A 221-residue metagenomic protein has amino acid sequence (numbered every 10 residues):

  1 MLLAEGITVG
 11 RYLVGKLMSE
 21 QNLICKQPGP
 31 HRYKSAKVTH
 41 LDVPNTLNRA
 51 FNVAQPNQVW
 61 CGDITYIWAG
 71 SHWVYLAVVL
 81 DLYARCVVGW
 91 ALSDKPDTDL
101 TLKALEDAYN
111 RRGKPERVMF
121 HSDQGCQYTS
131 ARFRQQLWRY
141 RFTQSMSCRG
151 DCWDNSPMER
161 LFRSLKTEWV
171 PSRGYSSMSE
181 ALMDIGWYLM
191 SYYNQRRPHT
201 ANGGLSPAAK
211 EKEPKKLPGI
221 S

Functional and structural regions predicted by a protein language model:
M1-Q55, D151, S206-L217: Basic, flexible linker segments flanking DNA-binding modules in nucleic acid-interacting mobile-element proteins
A4-I7, F51-V53, A69-G70, Q124 (+2 more regions): Conserved, non-catalytic sequence blocks in retroelement Pol enzymes and Pol-derived host proteins
V14, M18, L47, D63 (+11 more regions): Mobile genetic element proteins and their domesticated derivatives, centered on retroelements and DNA transposons
A36-V38, S122-Q124, S130-F133, M146-K166 (+2 more regions): RNase H-like two-metal-ion nuclease catalytic core shared by retroviral integrases and related mobile-element nucleases
R49, V53-V88, D94-K95: An active-site-proximal beta-strand-loop segment
H72, W90-G113, M119, T129: Active-site beta-loop-alpha junctions of metal-dependent nucleic acid enzymes, especially the RNase H-like/DDE
A84-W90, Q144-M146, P171-S172: Short small-residue beta-strand/loop micro-motif enriched in glycine and branched aliphatics
W138-F142, S164-S221: C-terminal domain-tail junction helix/linker
